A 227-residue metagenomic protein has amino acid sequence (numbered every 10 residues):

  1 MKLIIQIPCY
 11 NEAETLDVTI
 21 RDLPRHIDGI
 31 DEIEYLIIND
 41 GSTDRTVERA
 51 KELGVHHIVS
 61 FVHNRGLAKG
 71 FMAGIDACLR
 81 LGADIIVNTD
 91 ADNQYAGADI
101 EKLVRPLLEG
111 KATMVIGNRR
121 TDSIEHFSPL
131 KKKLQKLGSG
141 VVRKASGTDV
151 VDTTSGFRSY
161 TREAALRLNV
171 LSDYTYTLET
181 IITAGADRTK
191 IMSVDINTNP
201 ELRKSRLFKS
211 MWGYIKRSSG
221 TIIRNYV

Functional and structural regions predicted by a protein language model:
K2-I4, E34, E179: Cell-envelope/extracellular polymer assembly enzymes that use nucleotide-activated donors
E12-H26: Short, well-formed alpha-helical segments that are part of the catalytic scaffolds of diverse glycosyltransferases
E14-V18, D44-E48, H57, R65 (+2 more regions): Residue-level preference for short helical/loop micro-motifs built around acidic side chains
D31-G41: Short beta-strand/loop segment that forms part of the nucleotide-sugar
N39-V47, N93: A conserved acidic beta->alpha catalytic loop
L53-G54, D187: Short, structured coil segments at secondary-structure junctions
F61-R80, I85-V87, G97-Y174, P200-S218: Acceptor/aglycone-binding surface of glycosyltransferases and processive sugar-polymer synthases
T148-D149, L171-S172, I181-N199: Catalytic donor-sugar/metal-binding loop of nucleotide-sugar-dependent glycosyltransferases
